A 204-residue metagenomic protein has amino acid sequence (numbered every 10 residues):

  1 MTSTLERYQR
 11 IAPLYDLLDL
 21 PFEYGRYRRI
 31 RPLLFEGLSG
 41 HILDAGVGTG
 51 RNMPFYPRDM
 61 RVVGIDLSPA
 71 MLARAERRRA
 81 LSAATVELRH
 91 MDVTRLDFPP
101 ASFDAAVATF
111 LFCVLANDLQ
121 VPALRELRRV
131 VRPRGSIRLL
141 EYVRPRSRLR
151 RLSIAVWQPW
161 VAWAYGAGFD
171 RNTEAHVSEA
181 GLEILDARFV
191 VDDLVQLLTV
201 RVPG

Functional and structural regions predicted by a protein language model:
P21-H41, R51, F55: Conserved alpha-helix/loop element of class I SAM-dependent methyltransferases that forms part of the SAM/SAH-binding
H41-R95: Class I SAM-dependent methyltransferase SAM/SAH-binding core
T94-A106: A short acidic, Gly/Pro-enriched loop at the edge of an enzyme's catalytic core that lines a small-molecule cofactor
A105-L119: A short SAM/SAH-binding and catalytic strip from SAM-dependent methyltransferases
V121-P133: A short glycine-rich, Lys/Arg-flanked "PGG" loop and its adjoining helix->strand segment in the class I
R134-Y142: Conserved beta-strand signature within the Rossmann-like core of class I S-adenosyl-L-methionine
Y165-G181: Short alpha-helix
G181-G204: Core SAM-dependent methyltransferase catalytic element
